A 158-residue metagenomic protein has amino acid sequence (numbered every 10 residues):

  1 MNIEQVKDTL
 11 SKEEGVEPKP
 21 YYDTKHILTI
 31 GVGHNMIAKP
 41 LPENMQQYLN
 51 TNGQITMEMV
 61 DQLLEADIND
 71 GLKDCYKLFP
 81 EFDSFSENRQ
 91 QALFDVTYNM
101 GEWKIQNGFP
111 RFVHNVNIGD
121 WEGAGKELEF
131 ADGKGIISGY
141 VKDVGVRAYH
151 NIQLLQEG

Functional and structural regions predicted by a protein language model:
M1-V16, K25-H26, H34-A38, D61-E65 (+1 more regions): Long, amphipathic alpha-helical surface segments
I3-K7, S84-F94, G123: Alpha-helical scaffolds flanking conserved acidic
P18-Y21, Y76-R89, E127: Surface-exposed patches in mature extracellular/periplasmic domains of secreted proteins
K19, L28-I30, H34, P80-D83 (+2 more regions): Flexible, active-site-adjacent loop/turn segments at secondary-structure boundaries
Y21-Y48: Short, surface-exposed glycine/acidic/tryptophan-bearing loops
N44-F79, E87-F109: Alpha-helical segment that forms one wall of the substrate-binding/catalytic cleft in peptidoglycan-active domains
